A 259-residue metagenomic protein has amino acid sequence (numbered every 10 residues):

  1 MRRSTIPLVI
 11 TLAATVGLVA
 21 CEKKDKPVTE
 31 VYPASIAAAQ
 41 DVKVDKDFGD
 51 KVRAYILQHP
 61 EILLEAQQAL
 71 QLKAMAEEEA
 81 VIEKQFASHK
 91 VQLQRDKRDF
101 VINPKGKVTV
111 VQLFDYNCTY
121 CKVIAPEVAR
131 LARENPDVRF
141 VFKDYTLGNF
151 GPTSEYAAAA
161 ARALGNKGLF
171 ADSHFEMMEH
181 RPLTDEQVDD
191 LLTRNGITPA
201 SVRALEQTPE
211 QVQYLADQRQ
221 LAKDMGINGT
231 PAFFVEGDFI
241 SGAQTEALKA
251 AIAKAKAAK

Functional and structural regions predicted by a protein language model:
M1-L8: Bacterial N-terminal signal peptides that target proteins for export
G17-A20: C-terminal motif of bacterial Sec signal peptides marking the signal peptidase cleavage site
K23-A34, Q40-V44, T193-K259: C-terminal cap of thioredoxin/glutaredoxin-like
A38-V42, K51-A54, L72, V111-N117 (+3 more regions): Second-shell loop/turn segments in exported
D41-L93: Extracytoplasmic c-type cytochrome modules immediately beyond a signal peptide or single-pass transmembrane anchor
F48, V52, H59, A66 (+9 more regions): Stable alpha-helical elements in mature extracytoplasmic
V91-V108, R133: A short beta-strand-turn-helix
V111, Y116, K122-R194, T198 (+2 more regions): Structural alpha/beta surface segment adjacent to cysteine/selenocysteine redox centers across thiol/disulfide enzymes
